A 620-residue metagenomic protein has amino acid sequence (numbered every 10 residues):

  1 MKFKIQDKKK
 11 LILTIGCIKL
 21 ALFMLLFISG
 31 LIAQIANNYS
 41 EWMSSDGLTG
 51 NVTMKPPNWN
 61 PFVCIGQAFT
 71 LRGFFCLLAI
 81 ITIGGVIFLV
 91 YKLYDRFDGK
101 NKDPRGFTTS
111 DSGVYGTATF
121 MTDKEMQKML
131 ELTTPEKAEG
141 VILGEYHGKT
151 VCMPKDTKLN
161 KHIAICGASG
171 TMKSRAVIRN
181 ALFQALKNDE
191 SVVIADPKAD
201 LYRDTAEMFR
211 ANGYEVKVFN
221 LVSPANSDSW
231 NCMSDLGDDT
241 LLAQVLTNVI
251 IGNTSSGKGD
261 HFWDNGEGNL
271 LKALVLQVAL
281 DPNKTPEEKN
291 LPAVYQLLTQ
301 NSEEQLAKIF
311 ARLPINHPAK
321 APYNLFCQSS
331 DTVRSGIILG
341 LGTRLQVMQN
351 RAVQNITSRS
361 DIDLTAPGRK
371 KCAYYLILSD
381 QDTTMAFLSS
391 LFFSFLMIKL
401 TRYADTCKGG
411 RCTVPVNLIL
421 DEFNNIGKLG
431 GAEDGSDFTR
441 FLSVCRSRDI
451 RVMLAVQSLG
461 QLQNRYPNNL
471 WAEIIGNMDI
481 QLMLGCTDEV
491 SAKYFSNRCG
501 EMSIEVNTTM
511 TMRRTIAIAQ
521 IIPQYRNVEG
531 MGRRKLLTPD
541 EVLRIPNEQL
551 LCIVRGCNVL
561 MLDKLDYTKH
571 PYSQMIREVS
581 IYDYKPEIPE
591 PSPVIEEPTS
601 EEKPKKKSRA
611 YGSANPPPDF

Functional and structural regions predicted by a protein language model:
M1-T171, R175-N180, N188, N527-G530 (+3 more regions): Basic- and hydrophobic-enriched, low-structure N-terminal and domain-boundary segments that flank ATP-binding catalytic
L26-A33, Y146-H147, P154-I450, R465-Y466 (+2 more regions): P-loop NTPase motor domains
Y39-S40, R369, E473-I474, P523-Q524 (+1 more regions): Short alpha-helix boundary/capping motifs
S40-T53, T70, S223-S227, T285-N290 (+2 more regions): Mature, Sec-exported extracytoplasmic domains of Gram-positive
M54, N58-N60, D239, S302 (+2 more regions): Short, solvent-exposed helix-helix connector turns and helix-capping sites enriched in acidic/polar residues
G144-G148, S191, N231, S458 (+2 more regions): Glycine-centered flexibility motif
L442-V444, R448-L551, R609, A614: Conserved ATP-driven motor cores of ASCE-family P-loop NTPases powering translocation/secretion/packaging/pilus
